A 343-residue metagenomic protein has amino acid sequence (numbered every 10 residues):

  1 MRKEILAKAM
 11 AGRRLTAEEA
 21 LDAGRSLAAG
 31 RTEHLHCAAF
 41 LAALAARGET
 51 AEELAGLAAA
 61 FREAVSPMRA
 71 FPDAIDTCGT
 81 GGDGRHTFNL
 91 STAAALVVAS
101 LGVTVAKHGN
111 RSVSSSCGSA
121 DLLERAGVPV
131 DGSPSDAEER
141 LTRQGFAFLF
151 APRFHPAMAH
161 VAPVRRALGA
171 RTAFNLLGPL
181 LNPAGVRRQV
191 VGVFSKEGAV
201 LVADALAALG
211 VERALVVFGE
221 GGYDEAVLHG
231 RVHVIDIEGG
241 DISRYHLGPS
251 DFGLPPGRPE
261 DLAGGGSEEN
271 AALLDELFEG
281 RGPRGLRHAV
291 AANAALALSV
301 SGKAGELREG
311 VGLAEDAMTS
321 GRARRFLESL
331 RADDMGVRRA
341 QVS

Functional and structural regions predicted by a protein language model:
M1, A9-A55, R62-A70, A289: N-terminal glycine-rich anion-binding loops that anchor highly charged ligand groups
M1-R13, T77-R85: N-terminal basic/disordered segments at the start of proteins
K8, R14-L15, E63-S66, T87 (+3 more regions): Glycine-rich anion-binding loops and their surrounding alpha/beta cores
M10, L41-A45, D76-G81, A297: Short glycine-rich or small-residue beta-strand-to-loop segments that form or flank ligand, phosphate, metal/Fe-S
L27, A45-G48, G81-H86, S112-S114 (+3 more regions): Short, small-residue-enriched loops and turns at beta-alpha junctions that line or gate enzyme active sites
A39, A93-V97, A289, N293-L296: Short amphipathic alpha-helical face segments that pack within enzyme cores and frequently flank/anchor catalytic
L41, F88-Q144: A glycine-rich phosphate/pyrophosphate-binding beta-strand-loop-alpha-helix module
G48-S112: Active-site cofactor/substrate anionic-group-binding motifs, chiefly glycine- and Lys/Arg-rich phosphate-binding loops
